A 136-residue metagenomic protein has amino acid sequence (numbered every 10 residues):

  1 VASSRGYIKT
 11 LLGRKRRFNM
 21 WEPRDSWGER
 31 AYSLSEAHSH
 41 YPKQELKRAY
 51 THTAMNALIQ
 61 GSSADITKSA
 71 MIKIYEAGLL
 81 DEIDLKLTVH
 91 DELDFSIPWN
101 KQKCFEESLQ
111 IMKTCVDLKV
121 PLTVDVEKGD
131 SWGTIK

Functional and structural regions predicted by a protein language model:
V1-K136: Conserved catalytic core of nucleotide polymerization and phosphodiester-bond processing enzymes
